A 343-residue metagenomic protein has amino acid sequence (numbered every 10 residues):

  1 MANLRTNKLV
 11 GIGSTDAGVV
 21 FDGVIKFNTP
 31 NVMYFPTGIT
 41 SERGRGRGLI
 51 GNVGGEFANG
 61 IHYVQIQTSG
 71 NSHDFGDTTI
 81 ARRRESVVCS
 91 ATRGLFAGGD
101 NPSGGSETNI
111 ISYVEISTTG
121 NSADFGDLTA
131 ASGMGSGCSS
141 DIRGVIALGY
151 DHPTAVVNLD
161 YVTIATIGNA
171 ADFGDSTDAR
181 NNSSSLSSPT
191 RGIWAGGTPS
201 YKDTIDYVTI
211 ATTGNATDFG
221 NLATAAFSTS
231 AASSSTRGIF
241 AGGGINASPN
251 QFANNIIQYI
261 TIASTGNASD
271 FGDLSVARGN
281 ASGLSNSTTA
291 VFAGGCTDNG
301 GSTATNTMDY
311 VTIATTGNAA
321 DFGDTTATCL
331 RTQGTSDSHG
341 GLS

Functional and structural regions predicted by a protein language model:
A2-S343: Polar, enzyme-active/binding microenvironments
